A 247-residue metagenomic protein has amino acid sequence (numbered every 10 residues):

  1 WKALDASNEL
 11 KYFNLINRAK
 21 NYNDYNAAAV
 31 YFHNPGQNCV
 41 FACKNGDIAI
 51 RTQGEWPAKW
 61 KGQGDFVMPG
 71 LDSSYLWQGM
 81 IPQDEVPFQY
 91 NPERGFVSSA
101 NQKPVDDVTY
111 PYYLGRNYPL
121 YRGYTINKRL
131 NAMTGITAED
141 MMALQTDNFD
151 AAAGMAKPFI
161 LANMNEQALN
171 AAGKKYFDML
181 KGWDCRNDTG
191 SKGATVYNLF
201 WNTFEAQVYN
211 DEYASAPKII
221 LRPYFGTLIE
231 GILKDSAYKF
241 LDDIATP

Functional and structural regions predicted by a protein language model:
K2, Y31-M133, R186-N187, F200-Y209 (+2 more regions): Hydrophobic alpha-helical segments
K2-N8, I16: Conserved, charged catalytic cores of large soluble enzymes
K11-V40, K44, Y112-F159: Proteins synthesized as precursors that undergo proteolytic processing into mature forms
K20-N23, F32-P35, K59, M133-T137 (+3 more regions): Secondary-structure transition/capping motifs at alpha-helix termini and the adjoining loop/turn into the next element
K44-I48, Q145-P247: Acidic, low-complexity N-terminal propeptides/linkers enriched in Ser/Thr/Asp/Gly that mediate export, maturation
